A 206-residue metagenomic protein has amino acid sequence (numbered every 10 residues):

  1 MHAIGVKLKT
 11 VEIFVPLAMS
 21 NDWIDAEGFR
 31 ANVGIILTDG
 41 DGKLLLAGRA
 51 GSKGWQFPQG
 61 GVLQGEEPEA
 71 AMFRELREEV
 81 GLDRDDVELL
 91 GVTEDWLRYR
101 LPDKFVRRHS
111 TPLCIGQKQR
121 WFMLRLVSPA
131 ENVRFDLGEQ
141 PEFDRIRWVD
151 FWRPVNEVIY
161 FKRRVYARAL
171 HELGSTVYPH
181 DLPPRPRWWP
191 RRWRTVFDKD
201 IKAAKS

Functional and structural regions predicted by a protein language model:
L8: Cationic, low-complexity basic patches in intrinsically disordered or flexible, solvent-exposed regions
V11-G34, G40, T111-P112: Acidic, metal-coordinating catalytic segment for phosphate/diphosphate chemistry, firing primarily on the Nudix
K43-L44: Entry beta-strands of beta-propeller and related beta-repeat scaffolds
Q56-G60: A short gly/proline-enriched turn/hairpin at secondary-structure junctions
V62-Y160, R194-V196, D200-A204: Unchanged
E157-S206: Charged phosphate-binding loop/patch that engages nucleotide di/tri-phosphates or the phosphate backbone of nucleic
